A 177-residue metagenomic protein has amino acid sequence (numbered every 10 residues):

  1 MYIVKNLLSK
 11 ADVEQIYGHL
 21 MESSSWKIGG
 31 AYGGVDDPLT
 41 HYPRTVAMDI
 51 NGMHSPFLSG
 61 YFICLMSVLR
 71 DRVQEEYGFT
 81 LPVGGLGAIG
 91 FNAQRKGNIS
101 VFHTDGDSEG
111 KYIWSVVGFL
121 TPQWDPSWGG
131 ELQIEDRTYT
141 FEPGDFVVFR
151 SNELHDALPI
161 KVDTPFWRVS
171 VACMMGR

Functional and structural regions predicted by a protein language model:
M1-F79: Non-heme Fe(II)/2-oxoglutarate
D71-R177: Catalytic core of non-heme Fe(II) oxygenases with the double-stranded beta-helix
